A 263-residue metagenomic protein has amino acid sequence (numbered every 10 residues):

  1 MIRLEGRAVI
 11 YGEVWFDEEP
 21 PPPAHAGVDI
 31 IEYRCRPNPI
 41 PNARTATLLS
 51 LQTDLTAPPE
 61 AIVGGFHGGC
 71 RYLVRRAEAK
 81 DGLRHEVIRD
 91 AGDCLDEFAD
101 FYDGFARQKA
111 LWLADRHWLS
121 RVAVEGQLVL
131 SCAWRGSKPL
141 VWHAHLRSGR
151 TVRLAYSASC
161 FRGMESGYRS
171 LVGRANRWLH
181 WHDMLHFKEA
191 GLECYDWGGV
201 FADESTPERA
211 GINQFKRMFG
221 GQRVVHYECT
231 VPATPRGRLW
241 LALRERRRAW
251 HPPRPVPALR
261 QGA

Functional and structural regions predicted by a protein language model:
M1-P39, L154, A158-C160, L171-W178 (+1 more regions): Intrinsically disordered, low-complexity, positively biased terminal segments
I2-L4, R34-A46, T53, P58-Y168: A conserved beta-strand-loop-helix scaffold within acyl/acetyltransferase catalytic domains
I2-V14, P37-A61, E193-A263: Active-site/acyl-donor-binding loops of N-acyltransferases
P20-P23, R75, S120, W181 (+2 more regions): Surface-exposed alpha-helical segments enriched in charged/polar residues
H25-V28, E125-L128, E189-G191: Short glycine/proline-enriched coil/turn segments at helix->beta-strand junctions
V28, D81-L83, E193: A structural micro-motif
E78-G82, W112-R116, F161, W181-D183 (+3 more regions): Short, surface-exposed, polar/charged, turn-prone segments marking secondary-structure boundaries
V129-A233: Aromatic (often tryptophan-rich) hydrophobic motifs at membrane interfaces
